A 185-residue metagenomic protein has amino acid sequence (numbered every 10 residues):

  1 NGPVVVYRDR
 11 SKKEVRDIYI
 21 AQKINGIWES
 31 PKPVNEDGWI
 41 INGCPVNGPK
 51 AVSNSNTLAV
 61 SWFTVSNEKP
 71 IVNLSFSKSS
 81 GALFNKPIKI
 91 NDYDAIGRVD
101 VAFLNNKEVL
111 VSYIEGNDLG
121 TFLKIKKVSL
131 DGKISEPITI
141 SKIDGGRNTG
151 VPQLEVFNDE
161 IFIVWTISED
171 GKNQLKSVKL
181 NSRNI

Functional and structural regions predicted by a protein language model:
N1-I185: Extracellular, repeat-based ectodomains that mediate carbohydrate processing or recognition
